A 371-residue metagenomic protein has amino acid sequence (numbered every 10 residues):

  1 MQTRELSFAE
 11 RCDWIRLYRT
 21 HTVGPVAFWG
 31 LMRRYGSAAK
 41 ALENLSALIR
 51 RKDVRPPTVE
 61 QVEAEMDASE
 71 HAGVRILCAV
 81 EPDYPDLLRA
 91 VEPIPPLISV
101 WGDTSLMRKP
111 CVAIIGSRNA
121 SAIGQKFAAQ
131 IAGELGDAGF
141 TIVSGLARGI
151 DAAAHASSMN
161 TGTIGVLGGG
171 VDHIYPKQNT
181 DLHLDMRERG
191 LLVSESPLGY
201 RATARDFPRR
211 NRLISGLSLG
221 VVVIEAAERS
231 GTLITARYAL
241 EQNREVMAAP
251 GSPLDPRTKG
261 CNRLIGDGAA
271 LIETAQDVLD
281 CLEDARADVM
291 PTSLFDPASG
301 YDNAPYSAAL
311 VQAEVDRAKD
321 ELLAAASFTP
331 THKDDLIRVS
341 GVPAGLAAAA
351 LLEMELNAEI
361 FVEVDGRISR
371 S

Functional and structural regions predicted by a protein language model:
M1-D83, N357-E359, V364-S371: Short, small/acidic-rich helices and loops at N termini and domain boundaries of DNA replication/processing enzymes
M1-E10, C78-S371: Glycine-biased, small-residue-rich flexible motifs in mid-sequence functional cores and linkers
